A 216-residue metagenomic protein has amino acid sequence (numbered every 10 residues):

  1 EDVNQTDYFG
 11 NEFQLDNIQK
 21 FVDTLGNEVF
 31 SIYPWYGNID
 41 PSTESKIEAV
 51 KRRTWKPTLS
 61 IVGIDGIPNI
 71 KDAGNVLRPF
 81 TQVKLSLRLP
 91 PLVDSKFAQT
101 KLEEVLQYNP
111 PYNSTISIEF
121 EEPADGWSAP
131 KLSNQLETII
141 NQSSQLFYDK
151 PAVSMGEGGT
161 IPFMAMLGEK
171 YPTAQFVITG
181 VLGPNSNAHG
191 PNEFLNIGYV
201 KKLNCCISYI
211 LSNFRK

Functional and structural regions predicted by a protein language model:
E1-F80, R88-K101, N109, N113-K216: An extended, acidic, His-containing surface patch that forms the Zn2+-binding/catalytic region of metallohydrolases
L85: Active-site helix-to-loop segments that bind/position phosphate- or nucleotide-bearing substrates and donors across
